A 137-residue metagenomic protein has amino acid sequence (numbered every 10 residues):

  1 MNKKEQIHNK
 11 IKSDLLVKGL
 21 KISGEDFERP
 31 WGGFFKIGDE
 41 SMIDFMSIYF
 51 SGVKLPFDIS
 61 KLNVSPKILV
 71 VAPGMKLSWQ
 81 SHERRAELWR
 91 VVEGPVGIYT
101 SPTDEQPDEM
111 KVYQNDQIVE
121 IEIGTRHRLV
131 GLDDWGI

Functional and structural regions predicted by a protein language model:
M1-V64, K111: A short, N-terminal "cap"/entry segment at the start of jelly-roll beta-barrel domains of the cupin/DSBH fold
P56-K61, L77-H82, R90, V130-G131: Short histidine-centered beta-strand/loop micro-motifs that create catalytic or ligand/metal-coordination sites
L62-K76: Conserved double-stranded beta-helix
I68, L88, E109-K111: Short, surface-exposed secondary-structure edge patches
P73, H82-T103: Glycine- and acidic-residue-biased ligand/ion/polar-headgroup-sensing regions
L88, D133-I137: A short hydrophobic beta-strand segment most commonly corresponding to one strand of the jelly-roll/cupin
P102-V130: Short acidic-glycine-tyrosine-enriched beta hairpin
